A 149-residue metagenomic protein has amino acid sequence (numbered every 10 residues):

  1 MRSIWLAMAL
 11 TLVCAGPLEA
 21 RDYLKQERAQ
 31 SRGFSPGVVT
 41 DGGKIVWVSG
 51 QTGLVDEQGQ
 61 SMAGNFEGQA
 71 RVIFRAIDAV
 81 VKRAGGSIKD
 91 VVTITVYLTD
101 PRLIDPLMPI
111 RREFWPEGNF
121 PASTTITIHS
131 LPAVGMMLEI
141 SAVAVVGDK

Functional and structural regions predicted by a protein language model:
S3-V92, L98-K149: N-terminal presequence-like segments and the immediate start of the first folded domain
